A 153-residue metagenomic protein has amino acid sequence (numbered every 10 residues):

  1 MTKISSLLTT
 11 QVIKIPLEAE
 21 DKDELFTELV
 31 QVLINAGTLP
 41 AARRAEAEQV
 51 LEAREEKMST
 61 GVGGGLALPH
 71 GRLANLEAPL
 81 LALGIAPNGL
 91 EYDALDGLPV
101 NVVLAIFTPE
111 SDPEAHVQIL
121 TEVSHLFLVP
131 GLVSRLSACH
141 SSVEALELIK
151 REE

Functional and structural regions predicted by a protein language model:
M1-E153: Cytosolic covalent-transfer regions centered on His/Cys nucleophiles that carry phosphoryl or persulfide groups
